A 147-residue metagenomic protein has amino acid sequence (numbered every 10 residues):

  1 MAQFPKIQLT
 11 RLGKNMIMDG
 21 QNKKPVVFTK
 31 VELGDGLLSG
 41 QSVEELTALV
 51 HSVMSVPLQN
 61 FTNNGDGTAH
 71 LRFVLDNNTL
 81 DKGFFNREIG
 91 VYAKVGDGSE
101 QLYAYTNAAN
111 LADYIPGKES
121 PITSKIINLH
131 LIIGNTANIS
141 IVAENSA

Functional and structural regions predicted by a protein language model:
M1-N145: N-terminal assembly/attachment segments of tailed bacteriophage virion structural proteins
